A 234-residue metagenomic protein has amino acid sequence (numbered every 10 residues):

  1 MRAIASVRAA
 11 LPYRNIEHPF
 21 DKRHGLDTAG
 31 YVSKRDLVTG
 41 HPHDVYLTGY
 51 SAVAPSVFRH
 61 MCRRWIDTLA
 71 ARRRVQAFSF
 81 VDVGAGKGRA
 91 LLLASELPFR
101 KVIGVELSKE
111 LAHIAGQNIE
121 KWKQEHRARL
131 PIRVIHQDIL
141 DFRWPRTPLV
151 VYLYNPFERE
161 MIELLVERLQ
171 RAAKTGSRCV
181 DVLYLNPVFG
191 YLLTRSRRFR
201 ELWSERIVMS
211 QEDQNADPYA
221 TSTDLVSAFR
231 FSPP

Functional and structural regions predicted by a protein language model:
M1-Q76: S-adenosyl-L-methionine
A77-G86: Conserved class I S-adenosyl-L-methionine
G88-L92: Glycine-rich SAM-binding Motif I of class I
K101-E106: Conserved SAM-binding motif I beta-strand of class I
S108, N118, V188: Residues in the short beta-alpha loop(s) of Rossmann-like NAD(P)-binding domains
A112-R146: S-adenosyl-L-methionine
I135-R178: Active-site segment flanking the S-adenosylmethionine/decSAM binding pocket in AdoMet-dependent transferases
E160-F231: C-terminal substrate-binding/active-site "lid" region of AdoMet-derived donor-dependent transferases
